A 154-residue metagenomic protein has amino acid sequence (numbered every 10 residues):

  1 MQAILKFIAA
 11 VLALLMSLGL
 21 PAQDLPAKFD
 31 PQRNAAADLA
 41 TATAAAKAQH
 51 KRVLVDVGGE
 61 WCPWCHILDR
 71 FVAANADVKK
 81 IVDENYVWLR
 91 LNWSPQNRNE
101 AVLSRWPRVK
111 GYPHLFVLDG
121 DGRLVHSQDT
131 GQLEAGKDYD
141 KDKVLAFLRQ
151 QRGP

Functional and structural regions predicted by a protein language model:
M1-A9: Bacterial N-terminal signal peptides that target proteins for export
I8-G19: Bacterial N-terminal signal peptides
Q23-Q49, R152: N-terminal leader/targeting and pre-domain segments
A35, A73, V78-R98: Thiol-based oxidoreductase modules, predominantly thioredoxin-like and allied folds used for disulfide exchange
Q49-E60: Short active-site neighborhood of thiol/selenol oxidoreductases, capturing the structured segment around
G59-A73: Conserved redox-active cysteine motifs that mediate thiol-disulfide chemistry, especially di-cysteine Cys-X(1-2)-Cys
N97-K110: Structural alpha/beta surface segment adjacent to cysteine/selenocysteine redox centers across thiol/disulfide enzymes
K110-P154: Non-catalytic, surface beta->alpha helical segment in thiol-disulfide oxidoreductase systems
